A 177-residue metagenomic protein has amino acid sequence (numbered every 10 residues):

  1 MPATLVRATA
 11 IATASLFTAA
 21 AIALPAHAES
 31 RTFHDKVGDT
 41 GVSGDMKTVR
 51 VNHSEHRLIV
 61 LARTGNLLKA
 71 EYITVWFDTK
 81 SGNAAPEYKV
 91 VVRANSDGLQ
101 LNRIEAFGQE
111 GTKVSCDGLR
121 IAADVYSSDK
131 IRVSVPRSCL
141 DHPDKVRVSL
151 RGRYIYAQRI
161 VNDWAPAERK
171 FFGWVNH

Functional and structural regions predicted by a protein language model:
M1-A28: Secretory targeting and sorting signals
S30-Q100: Surface-exposed, glycine/proline- and aromatic-rich loop segments on solvent-exposed faces across compartments
V37-D39, G118, Q158: Intrinsic-disorder/low-complexity loop/linker signature
T48-R50, A122-A123, R147: Short, surface-exposed charged micro-motifs
S54-L58, E71, S127-I131, D144-V148: Residues at beta-strand starts and edge strands
K80-V91, L140-H177: Acidic/polar low-complexity flexible segments
E87-Q109, C116-I121: Solvent-exposed serine/threonine-rich low-complexity stretches and specific carbohydrate-binding patches
G108-D141: Acidic, glycine-rich flexible loop segments
